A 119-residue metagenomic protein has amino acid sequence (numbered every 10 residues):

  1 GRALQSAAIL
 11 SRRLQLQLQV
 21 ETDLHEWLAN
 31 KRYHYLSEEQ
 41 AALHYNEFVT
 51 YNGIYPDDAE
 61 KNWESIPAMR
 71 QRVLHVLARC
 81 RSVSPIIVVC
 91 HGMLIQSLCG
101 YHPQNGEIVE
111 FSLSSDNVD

Functional and structural regions predicted by a protein language model:
G1-N46: Phosphate-coordination/substrate-recognition cap region in phosphate-metabolizing enzymes
G1-R12, E60-V73, S114: Loop-to-helix element that buttresses phosphate recognition and phosphoryl-transfer chemistry
L4, Q71-D119: Active-site-adjacent alpha-helix immediately C-terminal to a catalytic or transition-state-stabilizing loop
L14, V49-N52, L77: Short, well-ordered alpha-helical segments in soluble proteins
D23-E26, I54, E107: Residue-level preference for alpha-helix termini and adjacent loops
N30-H34, N52-A59, D119: Low-complexity, flexible helical/coil segments
H34-F48, M69-H75, G106-E110: Short secondary-structure transition/capping segments
Y45-A68: Short glycine/proline- and acidic residue-enriched helix-loop micro-motifs that form flexible lids or anion-recognition
